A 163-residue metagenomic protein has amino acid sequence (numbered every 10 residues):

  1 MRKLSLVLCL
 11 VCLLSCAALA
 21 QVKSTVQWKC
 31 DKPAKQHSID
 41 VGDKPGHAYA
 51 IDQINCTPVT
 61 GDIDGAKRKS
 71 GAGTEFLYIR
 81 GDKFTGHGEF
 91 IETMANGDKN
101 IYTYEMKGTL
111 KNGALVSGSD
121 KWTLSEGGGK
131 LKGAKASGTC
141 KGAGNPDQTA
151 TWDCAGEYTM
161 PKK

Functional and structural regions predicted by a protein language model:
M1-L4: Positively charged n-region of N-terminal signal peptides that target proteins for export
L6-V7, I79: Short amphipathic alpha-helical "recognition" segments used for binding
V7-S15: Bacterial N-terminal signal peptides
C16-A20: Sec/Tat signal peptide C-region and signal peptidase I cleavage site
Q21-K163: Beta-strand-enriched cores of mature, soluble protein domains
